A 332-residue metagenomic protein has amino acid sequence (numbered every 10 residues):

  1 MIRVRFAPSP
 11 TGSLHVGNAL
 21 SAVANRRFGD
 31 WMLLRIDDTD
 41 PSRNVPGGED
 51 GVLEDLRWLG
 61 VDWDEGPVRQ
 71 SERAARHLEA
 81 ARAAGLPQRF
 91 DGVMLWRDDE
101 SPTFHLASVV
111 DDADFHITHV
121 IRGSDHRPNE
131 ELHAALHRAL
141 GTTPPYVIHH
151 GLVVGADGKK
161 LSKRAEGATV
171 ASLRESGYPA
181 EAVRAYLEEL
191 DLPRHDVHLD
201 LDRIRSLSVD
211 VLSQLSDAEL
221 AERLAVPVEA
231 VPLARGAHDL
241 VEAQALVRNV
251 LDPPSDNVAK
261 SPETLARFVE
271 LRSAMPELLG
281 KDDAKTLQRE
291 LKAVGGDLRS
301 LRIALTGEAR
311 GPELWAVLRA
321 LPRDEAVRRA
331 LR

Functional and structural regions predicted by a protein language model:
M1-F6, V170, L190, L220-R223 (+1 more regions): Short amphipathic alpha-helical segments and their helix-coil junctions
M1-G85, S101, P128-T142, A182: N-terminal Rossmann-like or analogous alpha/beta NTP/dinucleotide-binding catalytic cores that position adenine
N25, V52, A84, D112 (+5 more regions): Residue-level signal for inorganic ion chemistry
G29-W31, A225-V226, V294-D297: Short glycine/proline-enriched coil/turn segments at helix->beta-strand junctions
V45-F104, S108, D157, T169 (+2 more regions): Active-site neighborhoods of enzyme catalytic cores
E79, A83-L161, E166-T169, V269: Active-site cores that bind ATP or allylic diphosphates and position pyrophosphate for catalysis
P128, T142-P262, T306-R332: Catalytic adenosine-cofactor/nucleotide-binding cores of aminoacyl-tRNA synthetases and other
P262-G311: C-terminal accessory/binding modules appended to enzymatic or scaffolding proteins
